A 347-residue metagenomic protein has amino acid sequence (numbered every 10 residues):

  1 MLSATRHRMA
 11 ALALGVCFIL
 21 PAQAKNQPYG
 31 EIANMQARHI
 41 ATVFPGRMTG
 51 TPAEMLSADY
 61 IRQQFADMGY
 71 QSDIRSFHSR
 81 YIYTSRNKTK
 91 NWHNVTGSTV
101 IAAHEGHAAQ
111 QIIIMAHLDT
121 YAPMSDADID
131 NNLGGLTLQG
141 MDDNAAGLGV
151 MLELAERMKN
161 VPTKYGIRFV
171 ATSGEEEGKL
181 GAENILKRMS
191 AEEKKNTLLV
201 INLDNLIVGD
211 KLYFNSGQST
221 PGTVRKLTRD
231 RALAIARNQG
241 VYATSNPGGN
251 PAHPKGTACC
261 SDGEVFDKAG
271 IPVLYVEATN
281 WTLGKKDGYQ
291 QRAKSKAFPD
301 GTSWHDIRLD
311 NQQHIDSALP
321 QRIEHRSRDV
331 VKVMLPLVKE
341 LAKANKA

Functional and structural regions predicted by a protein language model:
M1-A10: Bacterial N-terminal signal peptides that target proteins for export
A10-I19: Bacterial N-terminal signal peptides
K25-Y29, A41-M55, R86-N91, L133-N144 (+5 more regions): Second-shell loop/turn segments in exported
I32-M35, H39, P52-S72, A146-E153 (+9 more regions): Extracytoplasmic/secreted proteins, especially bacterial periplasmic and envelope-associated proteins
H39-T42, G46-E105: A non-catalytic alpha/beta surface segment that caps or lines the substrate-entry region of metallo-dependent hydrolase
G46-R47, Q71, H78-I82, H107-A108 (+5 more regions): Solvent-exposed loop/turn segments at secondary-structure junctions within structured extracellular/periplasmic domains
S76, G209-A347: Active-site-adjacent substrate-binding region of metalloamidase/peptidase-like peptide-processing proteins
T96, G135-K226: Acidic/histidine-rich catalytic neighborhood of metal-dependent amide-processing enzymes
